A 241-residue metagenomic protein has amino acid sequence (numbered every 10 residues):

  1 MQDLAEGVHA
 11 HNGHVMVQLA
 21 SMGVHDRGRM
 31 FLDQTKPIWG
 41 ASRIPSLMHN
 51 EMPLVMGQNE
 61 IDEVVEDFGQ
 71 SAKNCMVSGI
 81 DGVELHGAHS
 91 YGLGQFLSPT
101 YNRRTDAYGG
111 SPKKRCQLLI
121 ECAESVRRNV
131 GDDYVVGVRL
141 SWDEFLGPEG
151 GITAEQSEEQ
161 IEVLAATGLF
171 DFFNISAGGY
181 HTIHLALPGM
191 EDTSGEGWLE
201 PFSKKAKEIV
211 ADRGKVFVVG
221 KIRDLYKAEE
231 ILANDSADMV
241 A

Functional and structural regions predicted by a protein language model:
M1-A241: Flavin-dependent oxidoreductase catalytic cores
